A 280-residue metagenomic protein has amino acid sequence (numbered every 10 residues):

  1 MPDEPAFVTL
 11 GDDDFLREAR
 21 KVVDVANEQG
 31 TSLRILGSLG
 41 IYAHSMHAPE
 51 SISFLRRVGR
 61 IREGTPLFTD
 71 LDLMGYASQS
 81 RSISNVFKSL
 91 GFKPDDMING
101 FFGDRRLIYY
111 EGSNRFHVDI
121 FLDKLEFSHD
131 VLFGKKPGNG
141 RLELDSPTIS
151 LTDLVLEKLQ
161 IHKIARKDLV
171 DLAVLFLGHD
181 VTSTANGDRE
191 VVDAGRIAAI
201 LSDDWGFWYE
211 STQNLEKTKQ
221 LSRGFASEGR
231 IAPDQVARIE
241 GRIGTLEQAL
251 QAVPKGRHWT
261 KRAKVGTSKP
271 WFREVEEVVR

Functional and structural regions predicted by a protein language model:
M1-L55: Helical scaffold of the NTase/Pol beta-like nucleotidyltransferase catalytic core
P2, F121-R280: Catalytic cores of NTP-dependent nucleotidyl/adenyl transfer enzymes across multiple folds
D12, D70-M74, K158-H162: Short, charged/polar micro-motifs that form catalytic or ligand-binding hotspots
G37, G75-A77, D123: Short His-Asn-centered micro-motif
Y42-H44, S82-I83, S128-D130, E157: Short catalytic/ligand-binding loop motif for oxyanion handling, primarily in non-cytosolic enzymes, centered on
E50-I83, L172: Catalytic metal-binding acidic patch
S84-H129: Conserved catalytic core of two-metal-ion nucleotidyltransferases
